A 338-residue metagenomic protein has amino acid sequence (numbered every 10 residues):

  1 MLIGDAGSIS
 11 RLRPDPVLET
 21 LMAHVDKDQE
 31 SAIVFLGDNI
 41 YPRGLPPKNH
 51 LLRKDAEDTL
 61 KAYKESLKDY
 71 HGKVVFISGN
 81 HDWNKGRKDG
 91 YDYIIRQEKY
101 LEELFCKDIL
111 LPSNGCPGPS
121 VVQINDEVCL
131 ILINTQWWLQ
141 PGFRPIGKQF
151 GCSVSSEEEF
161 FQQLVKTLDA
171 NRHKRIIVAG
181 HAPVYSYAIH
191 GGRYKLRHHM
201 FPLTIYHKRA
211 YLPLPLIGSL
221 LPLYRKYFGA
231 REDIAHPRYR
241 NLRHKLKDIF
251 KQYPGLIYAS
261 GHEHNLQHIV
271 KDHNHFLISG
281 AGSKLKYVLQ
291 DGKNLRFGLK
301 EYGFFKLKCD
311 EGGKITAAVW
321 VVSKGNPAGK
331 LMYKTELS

Functional and structural regions predicted by a protein language model:
M1-K54: N-terminal active-site segment of His-dependent metallophosphoesterases
L2, I33-F35, F76-I77, V178 (+1 more regions): Residue-level marker for buried hydrophobic side chains located in beta-strands that build the well-ordered beta-sheet
D5, G37-D38, G79-N80, I133 (+2 more regions): Active-site glycine-centered loops adjacent to acidic/histidine catalytic or metal-binding residues that shape
S8, I40-Y41, C129, V184 (+1 more regions): Short active-site segment of divalent metal-dependent hydrolases/proteases that encodes the spacing between
L45-I176, H190-S219, Y224-G229, D233 (+5 more regions): Extended active-site neighborhood of metal-dependent phosphoesterases/phosphodiesterases
I269-D272, L295-S338: A short C-terminal boundary segment appended to hydrolase-like catalytic domains
